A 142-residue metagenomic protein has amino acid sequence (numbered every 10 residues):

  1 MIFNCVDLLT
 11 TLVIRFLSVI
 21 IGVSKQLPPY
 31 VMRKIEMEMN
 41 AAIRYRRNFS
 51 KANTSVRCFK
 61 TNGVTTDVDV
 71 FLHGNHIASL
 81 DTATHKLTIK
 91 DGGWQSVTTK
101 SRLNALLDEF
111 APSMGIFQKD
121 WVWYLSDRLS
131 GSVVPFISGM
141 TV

Functional and structural regions predicted by a protein language model:
C5, L9, V13-V142: Terminal leader/tail segments of proteins
